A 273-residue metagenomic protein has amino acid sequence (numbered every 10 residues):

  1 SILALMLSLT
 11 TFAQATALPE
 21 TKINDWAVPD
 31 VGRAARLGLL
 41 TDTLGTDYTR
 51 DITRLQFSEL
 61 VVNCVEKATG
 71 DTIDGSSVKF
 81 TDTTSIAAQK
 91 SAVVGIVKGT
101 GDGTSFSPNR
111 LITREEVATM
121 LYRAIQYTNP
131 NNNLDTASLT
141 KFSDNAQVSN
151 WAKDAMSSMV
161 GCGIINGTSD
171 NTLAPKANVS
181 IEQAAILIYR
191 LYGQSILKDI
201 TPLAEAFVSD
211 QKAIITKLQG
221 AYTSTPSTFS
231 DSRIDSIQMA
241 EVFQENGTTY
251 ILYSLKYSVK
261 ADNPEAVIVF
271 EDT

Functional and structural regions predicted by a protein language model:
S1-V28, R36-A87, V93-E115, R123-K153 (+2 more regions): Feature responds to low-complexity, polar/acidic, surface-exposed segments characteristic of secreted/exported proteins
R33-A34, S91, M159: PEST-like intrinsically disordered low-complexity regions enriched in serine, proline, threonine and acidic/polar
I86, F207-L218, G247-T249, P264-D272: Short, intrinsically disordered, charge-balanced linker/junction segments flanking boundaries in proteins
N131, Q194-Q244: Core segments of small alpha/beta cavity-forming domains
S224-E271: Surface-exposed, charged secondary-structure patches
